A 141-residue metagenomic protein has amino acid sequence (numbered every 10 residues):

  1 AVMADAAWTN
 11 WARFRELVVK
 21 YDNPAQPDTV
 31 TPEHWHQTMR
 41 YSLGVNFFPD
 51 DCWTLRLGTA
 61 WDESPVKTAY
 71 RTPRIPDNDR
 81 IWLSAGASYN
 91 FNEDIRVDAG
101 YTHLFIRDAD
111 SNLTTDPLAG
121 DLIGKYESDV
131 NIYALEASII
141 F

Functional and structural regions predicted by a protein language model:
A1-F141: Outer-membrane beta-barrel porins/channels
